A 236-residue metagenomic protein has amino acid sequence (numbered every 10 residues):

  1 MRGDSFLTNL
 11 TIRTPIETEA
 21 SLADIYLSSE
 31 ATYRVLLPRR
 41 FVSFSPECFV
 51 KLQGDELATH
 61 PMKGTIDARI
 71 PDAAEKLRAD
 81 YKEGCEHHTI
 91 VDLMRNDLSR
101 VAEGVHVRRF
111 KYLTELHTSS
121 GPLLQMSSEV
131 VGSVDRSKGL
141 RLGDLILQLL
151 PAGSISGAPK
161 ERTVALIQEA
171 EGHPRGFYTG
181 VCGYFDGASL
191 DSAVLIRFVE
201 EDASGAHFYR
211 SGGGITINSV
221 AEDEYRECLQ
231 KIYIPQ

Functional and structural regions predicted by a protein language model:
M1-Q236: Extended alpha-helical targeting/anchoring segments, especially N-terminal organellar/secretory targeting helices
